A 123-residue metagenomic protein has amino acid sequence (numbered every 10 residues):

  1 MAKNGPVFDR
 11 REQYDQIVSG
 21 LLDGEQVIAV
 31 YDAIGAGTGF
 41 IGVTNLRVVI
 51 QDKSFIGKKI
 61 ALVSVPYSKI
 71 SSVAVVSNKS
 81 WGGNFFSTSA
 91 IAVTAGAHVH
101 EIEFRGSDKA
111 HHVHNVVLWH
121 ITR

Functional and structural regions predicted by a protein language model:
M1-G42, T94-G96, R105, H112 (+1 more regions): Anionic N-terminal interaction surfaces
L21-L22, L46, L62, L118: Generic detector of leucine side chains in alpha-helical contexts
V30-F40, T44-T88, T94: Phosphoinositide-binding peripheral membrane targeting modules
S72-V75, L118-R123: Short, intrinsically disordered, mixed-charge
G82-H120: A mid-sequence interfacial segment
